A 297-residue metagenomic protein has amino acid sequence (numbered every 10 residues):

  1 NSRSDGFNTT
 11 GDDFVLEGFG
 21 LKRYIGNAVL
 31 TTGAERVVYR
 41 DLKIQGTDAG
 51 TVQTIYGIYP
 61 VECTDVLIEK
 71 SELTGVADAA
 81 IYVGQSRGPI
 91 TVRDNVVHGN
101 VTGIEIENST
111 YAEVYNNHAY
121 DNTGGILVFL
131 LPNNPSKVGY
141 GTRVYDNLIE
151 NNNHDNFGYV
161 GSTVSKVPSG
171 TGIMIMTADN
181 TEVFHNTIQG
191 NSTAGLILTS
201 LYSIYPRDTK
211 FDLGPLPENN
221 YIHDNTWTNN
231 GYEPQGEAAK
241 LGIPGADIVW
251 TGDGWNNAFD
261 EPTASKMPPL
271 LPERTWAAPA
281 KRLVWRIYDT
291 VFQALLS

Functional and structural regions predicted by a protein language model:
N1-G11, E17-G18: Mid-chain, structured segments of secreted extracytoplasmic proteins
S2-F7, R23-L30, T51-V61, G75-G84 (+5 more regions): Extracellular beta-strand/beta-solenoid scaffold signature
T9, V183, A258-E261: Short, solvent-exposed polar/charged micro-motifs at secondary-structure junctions
D13-R23, E35-D48, T64-D78, R87-T102 (+5 more regions): Right-handed parallel beta-helix
V128-F129, H154, Y232: Short, function-defining helix-loop hinge/capping sites that tune catalysis or transport
T193: Conserved tryptophan-centered aromatic signature that marks the ligand-binding surface of SH3 and related Trp-rich
I204-S297: Acidic, glycine- and Ser/Thr-rich low-complexity intrinsically disordered tracts in extracellular/secreted proteins
